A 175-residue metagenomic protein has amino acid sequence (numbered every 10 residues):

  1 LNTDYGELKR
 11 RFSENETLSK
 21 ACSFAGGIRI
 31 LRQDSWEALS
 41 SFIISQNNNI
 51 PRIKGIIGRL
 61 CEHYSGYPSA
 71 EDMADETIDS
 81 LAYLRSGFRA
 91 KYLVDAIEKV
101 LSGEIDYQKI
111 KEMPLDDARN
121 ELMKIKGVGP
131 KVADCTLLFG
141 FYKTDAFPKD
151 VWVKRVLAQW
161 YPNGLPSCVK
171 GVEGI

Functional and structural regions predicted by a protein language model:
L1-I175: HhH-family (HhH-GPD) DNA N-glycosylase catalytic core used in base-excision repair
